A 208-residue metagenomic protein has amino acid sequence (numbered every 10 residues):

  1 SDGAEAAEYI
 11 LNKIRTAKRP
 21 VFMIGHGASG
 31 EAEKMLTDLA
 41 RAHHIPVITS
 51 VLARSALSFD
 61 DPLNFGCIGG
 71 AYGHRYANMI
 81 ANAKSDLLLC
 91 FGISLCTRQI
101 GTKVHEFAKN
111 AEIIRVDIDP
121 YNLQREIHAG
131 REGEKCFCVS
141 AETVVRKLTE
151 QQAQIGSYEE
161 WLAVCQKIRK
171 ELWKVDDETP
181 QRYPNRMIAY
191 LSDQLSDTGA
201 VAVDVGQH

Functional and structural regions predicted by a protein language model:
S1, E8, N12, N110-Q207: Phosphate/pyrophosphate-binding active-site segments
A4-A7, G30, G73-R75, N185: Structural motif corresponding to alpha-helix initiation and N-cap regions
E5, A56, G70-R75, A141-K147: A short acidic, often aromatic-flanked loop/helix-cap motif at beta-alpha or helix-coil junctions that lines enzyme
A6-V21, L39, I80-K84, Y190-G199: Glycine-rich phosphate/diphosphate-binding loops that line cofactor/substrate pockets in enzymes
I14-A17, A56-S58, K167-K170: A short alpha-helix capping/helix-coil boundary motif
V21-I24, L89, A202: Short catalytic-loop micro-motif centered on adjacent basic/acidic residues
F22-I24, L63, K174-V175: Short, contiguous strand/loop micro-motifs
H26-I114: Glycine-rich, anion-gripping cofactor-binding loops and their flanking helix/strand elements in enzyme active sites
